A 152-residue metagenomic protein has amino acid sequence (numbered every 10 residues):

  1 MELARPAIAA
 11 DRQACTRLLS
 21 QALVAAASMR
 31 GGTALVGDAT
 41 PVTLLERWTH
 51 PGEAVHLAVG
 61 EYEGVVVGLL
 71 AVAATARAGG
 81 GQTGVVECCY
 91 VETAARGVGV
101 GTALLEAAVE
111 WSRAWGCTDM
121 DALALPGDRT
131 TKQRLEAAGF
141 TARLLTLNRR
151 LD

Functional and structural regions predicted by a protein language model:
M1-Q13, R17, Q21, R30: Conserved N-terminal entry element of GNAT/NAT acetyltransferase domains
S20-E46: Conserved GNAT-fold acetyl-CoA-binding loop/helix
L57-V59, V65-A74, V85, Y90: Conserved beta-strand in the GNAT
A76-E87, R96, R143: A conserved beta-turn-beta hairpin within the catalytic core of GNAT-like acetyltransferases that forms part
T93-R96, D121-T131, N148-R150: Conserved beta-strand-loop-alpha-helix junction that forms the acyl-donor binding cleft
A95, G99-A107: Conserved acetyl-CoA pyrophosphate-binding loop and the N-cap/start of the following alpha-helix in GNAT-like
T102, A114, P126-L144: Conserved active-site alpha-helix within GNAT-family acetyltransferase domains
S112-A124: Conserved GNAT acetyl-CoA-binding A-motif
